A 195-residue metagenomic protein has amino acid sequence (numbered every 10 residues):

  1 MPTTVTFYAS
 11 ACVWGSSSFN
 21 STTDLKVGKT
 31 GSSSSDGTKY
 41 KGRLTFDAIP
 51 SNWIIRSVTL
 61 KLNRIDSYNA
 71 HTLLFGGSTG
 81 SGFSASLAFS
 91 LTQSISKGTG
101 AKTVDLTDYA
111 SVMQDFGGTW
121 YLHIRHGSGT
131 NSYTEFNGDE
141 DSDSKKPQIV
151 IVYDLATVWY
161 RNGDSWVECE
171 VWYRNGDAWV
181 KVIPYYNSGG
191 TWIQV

Functional and structural regions predicted by a protein language model:
M1-A48, G76-S81, H126-Y133, N137-A156: Flexible, small-residue-rich N-terminal segments that precede or flank a structured functional core
T4-C12, S16-F19, R64-L122, E140: Beta-strand-rich interaction/scaffold domains
A9, I54-I55, E168, K181: A broad structural signal for short, well-ordered beta-strand segments within beta-sheet-rich domains
S34-S35, Y68-H71, G82-F83, S128-N137 (+3 more regions): Short, surface-exposed beta-strand/loop "edge" segments at domain boundaries and coil↔beta transitions
G37-T38, A48-S57, S111-G117: Extracellular/lumenal carbohydrate-interaction signature centered on repeated Trp-anchored short motifs
L44-F46, I54-S67, I149: A short beta-strand element within beta-rich, extracytoplasmic domains of secreted/secretory-pathway proteins
A48, L60-L62, G77, L106 (+5 more regions): Hydrophobic side chains in beta-strands
D154-V195: Intrinsically disordered, compositionally biased repeat/linker segments
